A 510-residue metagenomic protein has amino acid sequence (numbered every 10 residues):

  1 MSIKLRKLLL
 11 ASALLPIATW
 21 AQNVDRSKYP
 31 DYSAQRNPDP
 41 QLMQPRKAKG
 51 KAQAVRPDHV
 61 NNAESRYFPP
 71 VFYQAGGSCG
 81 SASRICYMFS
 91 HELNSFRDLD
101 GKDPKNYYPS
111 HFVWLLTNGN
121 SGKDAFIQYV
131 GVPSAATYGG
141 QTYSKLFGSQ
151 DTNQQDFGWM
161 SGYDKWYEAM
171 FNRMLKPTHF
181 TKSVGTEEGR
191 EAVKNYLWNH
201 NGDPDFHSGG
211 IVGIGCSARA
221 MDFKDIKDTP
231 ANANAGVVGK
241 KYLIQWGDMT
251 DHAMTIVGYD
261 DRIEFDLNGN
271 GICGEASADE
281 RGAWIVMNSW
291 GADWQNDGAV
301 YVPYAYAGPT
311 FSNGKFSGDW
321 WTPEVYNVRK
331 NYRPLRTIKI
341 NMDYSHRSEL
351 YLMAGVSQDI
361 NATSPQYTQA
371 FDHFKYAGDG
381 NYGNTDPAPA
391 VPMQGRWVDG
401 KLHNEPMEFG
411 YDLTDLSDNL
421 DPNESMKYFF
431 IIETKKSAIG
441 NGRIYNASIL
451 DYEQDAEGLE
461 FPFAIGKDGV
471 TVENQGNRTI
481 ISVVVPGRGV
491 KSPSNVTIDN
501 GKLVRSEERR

Functional and structural regions predicted by a protein language model:
M1-L9: Bacterial N-terminal signal peptides that target proteins for export
S12-A21: Hydrophobic h-region of N-terminal signal peptides that target proteins for export in Gram-negative bacteria
Q22-S65, T337-I338, D451-E473, N477-T479 (+1 more regions): N-terminal zymogen propeptides
D25, A75, G80-S81, I85-F89 (+4 more regions): Predominantly the structural core of cysteine protease catalytic domains
M43-A135: Substrate-binding/charge-relay-adjacent region of secreted/lumenal peptidase catalytic domains
T471, I481, N495, L503-R505: Short linear proline/tyrosine/threonine-rich motifs used for host-factor recruitment and membrane trafficking/assembly
P486-K502: Short, composition-biased motifs enriched in small/polar/acidic residues
E508-R510: Conserved small/polar residues in nucleotide/adenosyl-binding loops
